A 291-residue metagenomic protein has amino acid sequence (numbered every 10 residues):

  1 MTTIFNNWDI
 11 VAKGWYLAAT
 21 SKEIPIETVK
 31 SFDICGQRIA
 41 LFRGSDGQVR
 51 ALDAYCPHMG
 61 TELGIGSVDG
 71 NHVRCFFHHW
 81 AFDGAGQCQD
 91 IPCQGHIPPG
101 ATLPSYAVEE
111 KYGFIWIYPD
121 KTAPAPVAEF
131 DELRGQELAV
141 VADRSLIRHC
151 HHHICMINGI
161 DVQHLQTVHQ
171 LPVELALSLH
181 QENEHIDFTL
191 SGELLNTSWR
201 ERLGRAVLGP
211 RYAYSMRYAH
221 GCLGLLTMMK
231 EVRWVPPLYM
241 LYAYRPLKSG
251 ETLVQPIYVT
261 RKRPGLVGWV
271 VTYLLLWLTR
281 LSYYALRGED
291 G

Functional and structural regions predicted by a protein language model:
T2-F5, L17-Q136: Rieske [2Fe-2S] iron-sulfur-binding domain
W8-V11: Long intrinsically disordered, low-complexity, acidic S/T/P-rich regions of large eukaryotic scaffold/adaptor proteins
Q48, A123-G291: C-terminal catalytic domain of Rieske-type non-heme iron oxygenases
